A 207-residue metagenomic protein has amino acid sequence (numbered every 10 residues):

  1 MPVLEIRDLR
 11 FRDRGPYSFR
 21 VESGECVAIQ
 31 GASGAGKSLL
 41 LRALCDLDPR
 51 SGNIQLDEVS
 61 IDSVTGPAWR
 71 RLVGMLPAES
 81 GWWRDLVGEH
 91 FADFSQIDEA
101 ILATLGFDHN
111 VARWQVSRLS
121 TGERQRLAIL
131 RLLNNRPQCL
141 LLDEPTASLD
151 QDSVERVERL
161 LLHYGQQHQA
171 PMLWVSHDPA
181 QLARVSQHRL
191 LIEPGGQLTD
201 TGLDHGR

Functional and structural regions predicted by a protein language model:
Q30-A32: The feature captures the beta-strand-to-loop junction immediately N-terminal to the Walker
L44-C45: Helix-to-loop junction immediately C-terminal to a conserved catalytic motif
N53-A68: ABC ATPase NBD Q-loop/coupling interface
E79-A100: Q-loop/switch helix immediately C-terminal to the Walker
Q115-L119, E123: Conserved ABC ATPase signature
A128-I129: Hydrophobic anchor residue at the start of the ABC signature
L140-E144: Catalytic Walker B motif of ABC-type/P-loop ATPase nucleotide-binding domains
